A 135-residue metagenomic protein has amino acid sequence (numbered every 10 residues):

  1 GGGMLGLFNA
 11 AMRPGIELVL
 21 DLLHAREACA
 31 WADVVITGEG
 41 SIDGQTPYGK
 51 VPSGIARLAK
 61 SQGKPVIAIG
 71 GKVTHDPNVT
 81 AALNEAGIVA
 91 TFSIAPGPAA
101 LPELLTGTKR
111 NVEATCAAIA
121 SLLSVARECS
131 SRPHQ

Functional and structural regions predicted by a protein language model:
G1-Q135: N-terminal loops that bind phosphate or other acidic moieties and the adjacent beta-alpha structural core
